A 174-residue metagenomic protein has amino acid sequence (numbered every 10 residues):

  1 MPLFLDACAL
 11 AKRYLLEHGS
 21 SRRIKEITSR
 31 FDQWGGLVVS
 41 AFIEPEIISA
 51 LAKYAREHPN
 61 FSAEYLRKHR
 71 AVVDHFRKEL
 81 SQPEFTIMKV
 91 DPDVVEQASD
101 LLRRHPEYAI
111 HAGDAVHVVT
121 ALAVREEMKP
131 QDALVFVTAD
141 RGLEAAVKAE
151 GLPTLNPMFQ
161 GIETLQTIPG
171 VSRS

Functional and structural regions predicted by a protein language model:
M1-I43, A50-A71, M158-S174: Short, well-structured N-terminal submotif of metal-dependent ribonuclease cores
M1-P2, V124-S174: Acidic, PIN/NYN-like endoribonuclease modules and their adjacent C-terminal/linker elements
L5, V39, K89, A112-A115 (+1 more regions): Short beta-strand scaffold positions
L10, I43, V94, H117 (+1 more regions): Alpha-helix capping/helix-boundary segments
Q33-L37, R104-A109: A short glycine/serine-rich beta->alpha loop
W34-L37, E84-T86, P130-V135: Short active-site oxyanion
E57-S62, H105, A123-A133: Alpha-helix termini
R77-P106, G113-T120: Acidic catalytic patch
